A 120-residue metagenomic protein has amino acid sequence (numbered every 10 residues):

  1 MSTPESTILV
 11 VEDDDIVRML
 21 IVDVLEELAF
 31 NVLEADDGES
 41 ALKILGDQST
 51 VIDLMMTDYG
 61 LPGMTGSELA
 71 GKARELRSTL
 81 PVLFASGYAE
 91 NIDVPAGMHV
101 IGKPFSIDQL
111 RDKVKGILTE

Functional and structural regions predicted by a protein language model:
L9, E34-L54: Acidic, metal-coordinating helix/loop segments flanking the phosphotransfer/catalytic sites of two-component signaling
E12: Conserved acidic carboxylate
R18, P62: The feature encodes the CheY-like receiver
M19-E27: Charged docking surfaces used in two-component/phosphorelay signaling
D37-S40, T65-L69: Acidic catalytic/metal-coordinating carboxylates
D58: Active-site residues of response regulator receiver
F105-L118: C-terminal output helix
